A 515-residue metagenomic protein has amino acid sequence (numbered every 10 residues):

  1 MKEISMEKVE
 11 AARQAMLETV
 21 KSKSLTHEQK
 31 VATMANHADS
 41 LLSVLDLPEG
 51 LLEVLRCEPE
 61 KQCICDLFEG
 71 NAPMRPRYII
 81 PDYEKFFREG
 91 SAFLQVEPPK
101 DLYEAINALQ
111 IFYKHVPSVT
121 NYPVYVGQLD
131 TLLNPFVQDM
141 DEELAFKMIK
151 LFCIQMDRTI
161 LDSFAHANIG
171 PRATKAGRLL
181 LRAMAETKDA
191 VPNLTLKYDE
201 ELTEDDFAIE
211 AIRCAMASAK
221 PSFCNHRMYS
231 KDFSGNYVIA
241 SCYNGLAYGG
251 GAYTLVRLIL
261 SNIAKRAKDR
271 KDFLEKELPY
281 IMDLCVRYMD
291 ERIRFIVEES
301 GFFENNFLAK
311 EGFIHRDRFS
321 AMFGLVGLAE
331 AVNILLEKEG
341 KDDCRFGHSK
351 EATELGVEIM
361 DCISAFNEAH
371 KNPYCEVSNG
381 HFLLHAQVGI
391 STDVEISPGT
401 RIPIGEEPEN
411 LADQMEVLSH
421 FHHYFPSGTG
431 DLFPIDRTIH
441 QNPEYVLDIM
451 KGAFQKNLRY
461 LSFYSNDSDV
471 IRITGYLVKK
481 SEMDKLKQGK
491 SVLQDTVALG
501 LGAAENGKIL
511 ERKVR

Functional and structural regions predicted by a protein language model:
K2-D317, K338, C344-S349, A365-R515: Conserved catalytic cores of very large enzyme subunits
V124, H315-A331: Conserved phosphate/anionic-ligand binding catalytic regions in large, soluble enzymes, centered on
G127, P279, L325-V326, V357: Non-catalytic, well-ordered alpha-helical scaffold segments
A329, S349-T353: Terminal accessory/anchoring regions of large secretory-pathway or extracellular enzymes
E330-K338: Well-ordered alpha-helical scaffold segments within catalytic/enzyme domains
L355-N367: Short amphipathic alpha-helical coiled-coil/interface segments
